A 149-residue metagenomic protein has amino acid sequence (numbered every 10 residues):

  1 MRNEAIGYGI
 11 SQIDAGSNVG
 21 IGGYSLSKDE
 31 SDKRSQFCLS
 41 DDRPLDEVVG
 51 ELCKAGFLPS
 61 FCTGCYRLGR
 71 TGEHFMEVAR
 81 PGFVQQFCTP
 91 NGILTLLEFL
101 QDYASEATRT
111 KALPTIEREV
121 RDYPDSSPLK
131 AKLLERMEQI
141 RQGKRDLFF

Functional and structural regions predicted by a protein language model:
N3, Y8-S11, S17-F149: Radical SAM enzyme core and accessory elements
